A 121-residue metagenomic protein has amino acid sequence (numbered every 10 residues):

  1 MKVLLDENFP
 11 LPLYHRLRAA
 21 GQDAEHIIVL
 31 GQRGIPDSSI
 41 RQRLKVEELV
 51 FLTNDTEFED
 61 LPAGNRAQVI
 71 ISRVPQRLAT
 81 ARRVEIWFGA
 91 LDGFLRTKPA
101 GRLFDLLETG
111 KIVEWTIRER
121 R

Functional and structural regions predicted by a protein language model:
M1, L95-R121: Charged phosphate-binding loop/patch that engages nucleotide di/tri-phosphates or the phosphate backbone of nucleic
K2-V50: N-terminal first-folded block
A19, F88-G93, R121: Ribonuclease/tRNase effector modules and their secretory precursors
A20-Q22, E59, L95: Solvent-exposed interaction patches of small proteins and small membrane subunits
H26, I70-R73, D105-L106: Structural signal for conserved beta-strand scaffold positions within catalytic alpha/beta enzyme cores
G31, F58, Q76, G110: Residue-level detector of flexible, active-site-proximal loop/helix-junction positions within diverse enzyme catalytic
L44-P62: Acidic, metal-binding active-site segment of PIN/NYN-like and related structure-specific nucleases
E59-A90: Mid-chain, well-packed structural core segment of small domains
